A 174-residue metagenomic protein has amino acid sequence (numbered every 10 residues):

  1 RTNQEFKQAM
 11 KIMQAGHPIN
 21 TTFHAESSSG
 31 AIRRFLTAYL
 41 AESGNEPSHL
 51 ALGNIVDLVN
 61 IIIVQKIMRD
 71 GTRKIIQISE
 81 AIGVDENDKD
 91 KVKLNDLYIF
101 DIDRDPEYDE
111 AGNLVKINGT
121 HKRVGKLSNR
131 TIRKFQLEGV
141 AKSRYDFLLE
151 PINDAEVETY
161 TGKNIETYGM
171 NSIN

Functional and structural regions predicted by a protein language model:
R1-I61, G71, I76-E80: Conserved P-loop NTPase nucleotide-binding/switch module
K74-N174: NTP-binding/hydrolysis catalytic cores, primarily Walker-type P-loop NTPases
